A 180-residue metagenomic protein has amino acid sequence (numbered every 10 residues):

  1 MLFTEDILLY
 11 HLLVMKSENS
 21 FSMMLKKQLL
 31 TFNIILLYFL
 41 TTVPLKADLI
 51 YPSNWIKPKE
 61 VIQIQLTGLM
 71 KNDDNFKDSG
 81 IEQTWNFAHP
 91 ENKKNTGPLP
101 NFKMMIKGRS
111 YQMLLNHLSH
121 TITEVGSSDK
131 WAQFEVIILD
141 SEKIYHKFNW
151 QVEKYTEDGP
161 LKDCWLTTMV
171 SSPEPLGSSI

Functional and structural regions predicted by a protein language model:
D6, Y10-H11: Intrinsic-disorder-associated, low-complexity terminal segments enriched in Asp/Asn/His/Tyr and depleted of Lys/Arg
S17-F32: Bacterial N-terminal signal peptides that target proteins for export
F32-L40: Bacterial N-terminal signal peptides
V43-A47: Sec/Tat signal peptide C-region and signal peptidase I cleavage site
D48-W55: Cleaved targeting-peptide boundary
K57-D73, F87: Short, aromatic-enriched amphipathic alpha-helices that serve as compact interaction elements
N75-D129: Short solvent-exposed beta->alpha transition segments
E124-I180: Exposed beta-sheet edge and beta->alpha loop/turn motif
